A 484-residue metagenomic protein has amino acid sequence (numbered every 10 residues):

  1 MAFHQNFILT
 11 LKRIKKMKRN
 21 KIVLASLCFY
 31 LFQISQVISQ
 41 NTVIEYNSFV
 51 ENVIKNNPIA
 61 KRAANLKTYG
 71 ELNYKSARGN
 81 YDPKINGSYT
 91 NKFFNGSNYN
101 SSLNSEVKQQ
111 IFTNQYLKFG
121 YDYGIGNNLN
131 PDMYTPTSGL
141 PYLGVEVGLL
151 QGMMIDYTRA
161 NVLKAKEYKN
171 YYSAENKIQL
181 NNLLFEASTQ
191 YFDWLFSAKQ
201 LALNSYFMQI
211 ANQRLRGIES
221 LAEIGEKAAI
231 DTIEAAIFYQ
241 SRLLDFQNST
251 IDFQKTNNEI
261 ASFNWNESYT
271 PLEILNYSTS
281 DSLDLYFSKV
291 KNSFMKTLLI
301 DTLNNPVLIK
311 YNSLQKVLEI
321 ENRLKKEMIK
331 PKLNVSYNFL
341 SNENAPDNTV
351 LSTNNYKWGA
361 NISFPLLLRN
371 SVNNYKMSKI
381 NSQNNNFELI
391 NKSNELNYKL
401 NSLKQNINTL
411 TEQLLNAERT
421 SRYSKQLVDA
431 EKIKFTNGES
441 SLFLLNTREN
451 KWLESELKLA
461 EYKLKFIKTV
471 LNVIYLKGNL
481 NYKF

Functional and structural regions predicted by a protein language model:
M1-C28, I34-K61, K67-T68, L72 (+4 more regions): Terminal intrinsically disordered/low-complexity segments used for targeting and assembly
R13, E167, S173-T297, N406 (+4 more regions): Periplasmic alpha-helical coiled-coil/stalk elements that build and connect Gram-negative outer-membrane
V37-N100, L150, M154-A160, K164-K166 (+7 more regions): Bacterial Sec-pathway N-terminal export signals of envelope proteins
V50, A60-A77, Q179, L183-S205 (+6 more regions): Amphipathic alpha-helical coiled-coil segments
G70, R78-Y81, K108, G120 (+2 more regions): Membrane-embedded alpha-helical bundles of multi-pass transporters/translocases, especially carrier/permease families
I85-Y99, N114-P136, L140, G144-I178 (+3 more regions): Small/polar (Gly/Ser/Thr/Ala-rich) solvent-exposed segments that form structured loops/beta-strands/short helices used
S249, P306, N385, Y462: Metallo-beta-lactamase
